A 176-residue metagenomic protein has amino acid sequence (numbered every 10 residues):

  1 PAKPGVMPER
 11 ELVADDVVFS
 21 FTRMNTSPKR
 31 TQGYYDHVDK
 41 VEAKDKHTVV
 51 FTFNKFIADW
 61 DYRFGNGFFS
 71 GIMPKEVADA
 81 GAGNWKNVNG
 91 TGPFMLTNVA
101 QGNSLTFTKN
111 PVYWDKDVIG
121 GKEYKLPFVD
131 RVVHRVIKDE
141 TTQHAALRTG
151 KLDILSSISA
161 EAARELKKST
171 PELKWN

Functional and structural regions predicted by a protein language model:
P1-K3, R10, W85, Y113-E165: Ligand-site clamp/hinge motif
P1-P28, V50, Q143-A146: Aromatic- and charge-enriched surface segment that lines or borders ligand/interaction sites
E11-V13, K29-E76, P93-A100: Surface-exposed binding/hinge segments that line and control ligand-binding clefts or catalytic entry sites
A14, V18-T22, Y35-V38, P93 (+6 more regions): Extracytoplasmic/secreted envelope proteins and their assembly/folding machinery, especially bacterial periplasmic
V17, T22, K46-T48, N54-A58 (+5 more regions): Solvent-exposed coil/turn segments that connect beta secondary-structure elements in extracytoplasmic/periplasmic
F21-P28, E42, F53, V136 (+3 more regions): Sec/Tat-exported extracytoplasmic proteins
T52, F64-V133, T141: Gly/Pro-rich hinge or "lid" segments in bacterial periplasmic/extracellular proteins
R164-N176: Ligand-binding "clamshell"
